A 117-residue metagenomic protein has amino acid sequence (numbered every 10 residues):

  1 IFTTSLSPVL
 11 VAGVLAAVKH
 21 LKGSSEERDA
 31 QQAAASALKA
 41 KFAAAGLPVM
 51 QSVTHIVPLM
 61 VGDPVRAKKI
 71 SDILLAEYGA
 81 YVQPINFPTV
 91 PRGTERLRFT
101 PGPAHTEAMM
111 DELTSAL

Functional and structural regions predicted by a protein language model:
I1-L6: Active-site PLP-lysine loop of aminotransferase-like
S7, M60, V90: Conserved phosphate/pyrophosphate-binding and hydrolysis machinery centered on Walker-type P-loop NTPases, extending
A12-Y81: Conserved PLP-dependent catalytic core of the aminotransferase class-I/II
L47-V49, P88-P91: Replace "in large, NTP-powered and nucleic-acid-processing enzymes" with "in large, NTP-powered factors and other
A76-E77, T89-L117: PLP-dependent enzyme catalytic core of the Aspartate aminotransferase-like
Q83-N86: Cytosolic Rossmann-like ligand/nucleotide-binding regulatory domains
